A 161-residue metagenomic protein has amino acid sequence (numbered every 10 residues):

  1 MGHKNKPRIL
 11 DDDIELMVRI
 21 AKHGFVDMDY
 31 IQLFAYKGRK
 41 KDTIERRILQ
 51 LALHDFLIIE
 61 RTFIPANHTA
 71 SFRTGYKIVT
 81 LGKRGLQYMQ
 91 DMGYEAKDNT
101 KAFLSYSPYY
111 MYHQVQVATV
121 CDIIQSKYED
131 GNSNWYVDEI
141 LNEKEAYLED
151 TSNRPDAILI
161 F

Functional and structural regions predicted by a protein language model:
M1-P7, D11, K127, W135 (+1 more regions): Contiguous N-terminal and early-domain "leader" segments and peripheral loops that mark the onset or edge of a domain
M1-S105: Nuclease-adjacent, charged terminal/linker segments that flank catalytic cores
Q32, K37, K41-T43, V117-Q125 (+1 more regions): Residue-level detector of solvent-exposed, low-hydrophobicity positions
T69, Y109-M111, D122-I123, D130-F161: Active-site metal-binding core of divalent-cation-utilizing nuclease and nuclease-like domains
Q87-Y136: Amphipathic alpha-helical dimerization/coiled-coil segments that flank or bridge DNA-binding/regulatory modules
